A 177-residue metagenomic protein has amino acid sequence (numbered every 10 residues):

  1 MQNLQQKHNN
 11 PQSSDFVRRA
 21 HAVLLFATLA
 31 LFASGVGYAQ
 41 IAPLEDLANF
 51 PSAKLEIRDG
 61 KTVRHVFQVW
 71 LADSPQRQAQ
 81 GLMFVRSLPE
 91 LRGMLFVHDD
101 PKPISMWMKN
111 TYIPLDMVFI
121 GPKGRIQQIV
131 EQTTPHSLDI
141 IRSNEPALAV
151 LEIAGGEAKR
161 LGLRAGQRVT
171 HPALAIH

Functional and structural regions predicted by a protein language model:
L4-L24: Bacterial N-terminal signal peptides that target proteins for export
H8, T28-A30, S74: Exposed boundary/loop context
A22-S34: Bacterial N-terminal signal peptides
G35-A39: Sec/Tat signal peptide C-region and signal peptidase I cleavage site
Q40-H177: Compact, glycine-rich, soluble single-domain proteins
